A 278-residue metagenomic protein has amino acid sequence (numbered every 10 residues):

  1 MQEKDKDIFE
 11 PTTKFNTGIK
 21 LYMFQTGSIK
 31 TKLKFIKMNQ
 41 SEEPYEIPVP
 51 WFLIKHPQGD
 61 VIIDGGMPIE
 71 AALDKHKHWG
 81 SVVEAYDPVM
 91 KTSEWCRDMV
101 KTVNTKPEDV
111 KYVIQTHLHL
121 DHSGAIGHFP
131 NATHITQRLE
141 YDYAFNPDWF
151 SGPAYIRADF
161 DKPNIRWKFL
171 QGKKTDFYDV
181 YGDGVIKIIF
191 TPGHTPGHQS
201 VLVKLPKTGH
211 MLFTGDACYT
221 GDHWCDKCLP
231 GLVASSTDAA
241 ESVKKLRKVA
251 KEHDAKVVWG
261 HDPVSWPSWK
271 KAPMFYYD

Functional and structural regions predicted by a protein language model:
M1-D98, D109, T208-G215, K251: Metallo-beta-lactamase
Q2-T12, M90-D109, Q137-F190, T237-D254: Metallo-beta-lactamase
M23, W51-K55, G172-P206: Core dinuclear metal-dependent hydrolase active-site scaffold
T26-G27, G65-M67, L118, G193-T195 (+2 more regions): Active-site metal-binding loops of divalent metal-dependent hydrolases
H76-T136: Active-site metal-binding motif and surrounding structural segment of the metallo-beta-lactamase
E84-D98, L202, P206-D278: Cap/insert and terminal regions of metallo-dependent hydrolase folds
V113-S123, F190-H198, W259-P263: Histidine-centered catalytic micro-motifs
T133-R138, F213-G215: Short hydrophobic/aromatic-enriched beta-strand-loop microsegments
